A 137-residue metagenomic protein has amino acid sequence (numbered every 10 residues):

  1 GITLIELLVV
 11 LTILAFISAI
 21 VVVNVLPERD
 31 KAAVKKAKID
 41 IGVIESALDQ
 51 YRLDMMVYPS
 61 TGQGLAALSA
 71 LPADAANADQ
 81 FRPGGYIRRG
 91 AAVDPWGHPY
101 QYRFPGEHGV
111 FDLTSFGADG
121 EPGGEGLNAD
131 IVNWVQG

Functional and structural regions predicted by a protein language model:
G1, G84, V110: A residue-level signal for beta-strand positions that form part of recognition/binding surfaces within mature
G1-V25: N-terminal single-pass transmembrane signal-anchor helix
V22, P27, Q63, A70: Phosphate-coordinating loops and pocket residues in cytosolic domains that bind phosphorylated ligands
N24-V43: Aliphatic-rich helix starts adjacent to a transmembrane/signal segment
K31-K35, S46-D49, M55, A66 (+3 more regions): Short, surface-exposed interaction loops/tails
V43-E45, D49-R52, G62, S69-G84: Non-catalytic regulatory appendages
